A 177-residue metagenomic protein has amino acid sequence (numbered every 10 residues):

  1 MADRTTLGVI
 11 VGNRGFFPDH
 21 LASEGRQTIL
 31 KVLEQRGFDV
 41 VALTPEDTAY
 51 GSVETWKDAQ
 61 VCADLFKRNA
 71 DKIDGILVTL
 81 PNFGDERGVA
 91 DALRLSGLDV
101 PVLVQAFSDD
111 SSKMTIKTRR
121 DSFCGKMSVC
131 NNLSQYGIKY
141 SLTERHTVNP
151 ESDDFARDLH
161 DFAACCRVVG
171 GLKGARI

Functional and structural regions predicted by a protein language model:
M1-R176: Metallocofactor- and cofactor-centric catalytic cores in central/energy metabolism, strongly enriched
